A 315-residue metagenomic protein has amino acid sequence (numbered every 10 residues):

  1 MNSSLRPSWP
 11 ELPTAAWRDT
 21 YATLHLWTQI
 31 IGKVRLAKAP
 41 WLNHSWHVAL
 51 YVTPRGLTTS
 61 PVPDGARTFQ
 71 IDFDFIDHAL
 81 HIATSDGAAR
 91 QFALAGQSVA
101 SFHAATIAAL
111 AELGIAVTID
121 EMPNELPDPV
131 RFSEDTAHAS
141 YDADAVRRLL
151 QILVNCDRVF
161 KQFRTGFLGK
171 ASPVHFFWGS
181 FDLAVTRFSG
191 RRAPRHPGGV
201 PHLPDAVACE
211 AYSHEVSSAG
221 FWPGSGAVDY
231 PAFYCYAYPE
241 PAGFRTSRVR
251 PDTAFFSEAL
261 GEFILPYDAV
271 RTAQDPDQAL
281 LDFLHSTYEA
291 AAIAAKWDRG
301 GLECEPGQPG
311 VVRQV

Functional and structural regions predicted by a protein language model:
M1-N2, A16, F255-V315: TerminUS-proximal long segments
N2-T68, A295: N-terminal ordered "arm"
V52-D128: Long, hydrophobic/aromatic-enriched structural stretches that serve as scaffold segments
P61-P63, R245-R250, D275-A279: Short conserved micro-motifs at the rims of enzyme active sites and ligand-binding pockets
G65-D72, S101, P223, D252-E262 (+1 more regions): Ser/Thr/Asn(+Pro)-rich, low-complexity disordered segments
H78-Q91, N124-D144, P231-F233, A259-D268: Glycine-rich, often proline-containing surface loops adjacent to acidic residues and nearby aromatics that form
E134-W222: Aromatic/basic-lined ligand-recognition segments that form π-stacking hydrophobic pockets flanked by Lys/Arg to engage
C209, S213-I264: Low-complexity, glycine/alanine/valine/leucine- and proline-rich hydrophobic stretches
